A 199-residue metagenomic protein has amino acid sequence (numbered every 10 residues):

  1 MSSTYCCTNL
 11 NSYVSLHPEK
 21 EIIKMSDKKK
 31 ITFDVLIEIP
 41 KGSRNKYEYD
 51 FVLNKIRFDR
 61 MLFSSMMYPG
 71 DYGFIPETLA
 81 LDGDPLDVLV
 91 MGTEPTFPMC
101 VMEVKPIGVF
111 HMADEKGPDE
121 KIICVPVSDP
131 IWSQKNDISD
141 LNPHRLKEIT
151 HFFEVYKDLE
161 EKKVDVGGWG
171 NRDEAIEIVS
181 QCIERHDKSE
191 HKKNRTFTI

Functional and structural regions predicted by a protein language model:
C6-C7: Cysteine-centered motifs
L10, L16-I199: Hydrophobic N-terminal alpha-helices or hydrophobic patches in metabolic proteins across all domains of life
